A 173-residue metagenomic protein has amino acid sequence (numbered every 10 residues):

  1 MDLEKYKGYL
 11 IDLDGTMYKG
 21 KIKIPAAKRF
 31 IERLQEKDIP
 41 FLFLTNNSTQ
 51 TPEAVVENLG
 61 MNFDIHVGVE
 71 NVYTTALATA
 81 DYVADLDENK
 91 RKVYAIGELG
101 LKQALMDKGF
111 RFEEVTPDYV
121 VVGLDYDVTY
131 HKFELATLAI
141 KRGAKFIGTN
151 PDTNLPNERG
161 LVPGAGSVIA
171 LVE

Functional and structural regions predicted by a protein language model:
M1-L13, M17-E173: HAD-like aspartate-dependent phosphatase fold
